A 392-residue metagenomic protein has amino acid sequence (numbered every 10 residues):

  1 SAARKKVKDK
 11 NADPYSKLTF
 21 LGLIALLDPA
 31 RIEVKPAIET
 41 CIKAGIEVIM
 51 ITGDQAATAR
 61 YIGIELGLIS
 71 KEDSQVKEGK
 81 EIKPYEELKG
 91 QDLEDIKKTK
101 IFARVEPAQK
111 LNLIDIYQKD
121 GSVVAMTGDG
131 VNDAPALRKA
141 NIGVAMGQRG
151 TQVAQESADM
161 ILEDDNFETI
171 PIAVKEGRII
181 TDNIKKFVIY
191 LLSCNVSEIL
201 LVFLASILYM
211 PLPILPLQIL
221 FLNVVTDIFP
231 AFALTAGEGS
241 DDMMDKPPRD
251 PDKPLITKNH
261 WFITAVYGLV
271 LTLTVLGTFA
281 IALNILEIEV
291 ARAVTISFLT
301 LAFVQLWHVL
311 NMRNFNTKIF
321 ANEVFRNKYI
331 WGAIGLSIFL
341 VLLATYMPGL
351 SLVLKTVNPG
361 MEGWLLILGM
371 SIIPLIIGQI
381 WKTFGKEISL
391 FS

Functional and structural regions predicted by a protein language model:
S1-I116, D120, A134, Q148-R149 (+3 more regions): Cytosolic catalytic headpieces and adjacent flexible linkers of membrane translocases
P14, L255-N259, L286-A293, N322-F325 (+2 more regions): Membrane-interfacial loop-to-transmembrane-helix junctions in polytopic alpha-helical membrane proteins
I42, T52-G53, F187-N195, E362-L366 (+1 more regions): Hydrophobic alpha-helical segments characteristic of transmembrane helices in integral membrane transporters
V48-T52, M126, G143: Conserved SAM-binding loop
S70-A125, A140, A145-N316: Membrane-embedded transport module
L137: Basic, alpha-helical nucleic-acid-binding regions used in initiation and control of genome expression
L299-S392: C-terminal transmembrane module of polytopic membrane proteins
